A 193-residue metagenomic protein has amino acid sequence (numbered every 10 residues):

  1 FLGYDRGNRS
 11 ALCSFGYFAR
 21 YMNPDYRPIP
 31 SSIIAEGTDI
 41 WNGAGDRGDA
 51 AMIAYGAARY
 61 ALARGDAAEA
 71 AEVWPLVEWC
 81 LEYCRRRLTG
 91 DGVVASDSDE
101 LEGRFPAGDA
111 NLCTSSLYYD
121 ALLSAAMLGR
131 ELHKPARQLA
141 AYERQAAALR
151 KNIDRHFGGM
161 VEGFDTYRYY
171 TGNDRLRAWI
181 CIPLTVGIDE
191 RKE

Functional and structural regions predicted by a protein language model:
F1-D91, N111-Y119: Aromatic-rich carbohydrate-recognition surfaces in CAZymes
I29-P30, T89-E100, R104-E193: Catalytic cores of carbohydrate-active enzymes
